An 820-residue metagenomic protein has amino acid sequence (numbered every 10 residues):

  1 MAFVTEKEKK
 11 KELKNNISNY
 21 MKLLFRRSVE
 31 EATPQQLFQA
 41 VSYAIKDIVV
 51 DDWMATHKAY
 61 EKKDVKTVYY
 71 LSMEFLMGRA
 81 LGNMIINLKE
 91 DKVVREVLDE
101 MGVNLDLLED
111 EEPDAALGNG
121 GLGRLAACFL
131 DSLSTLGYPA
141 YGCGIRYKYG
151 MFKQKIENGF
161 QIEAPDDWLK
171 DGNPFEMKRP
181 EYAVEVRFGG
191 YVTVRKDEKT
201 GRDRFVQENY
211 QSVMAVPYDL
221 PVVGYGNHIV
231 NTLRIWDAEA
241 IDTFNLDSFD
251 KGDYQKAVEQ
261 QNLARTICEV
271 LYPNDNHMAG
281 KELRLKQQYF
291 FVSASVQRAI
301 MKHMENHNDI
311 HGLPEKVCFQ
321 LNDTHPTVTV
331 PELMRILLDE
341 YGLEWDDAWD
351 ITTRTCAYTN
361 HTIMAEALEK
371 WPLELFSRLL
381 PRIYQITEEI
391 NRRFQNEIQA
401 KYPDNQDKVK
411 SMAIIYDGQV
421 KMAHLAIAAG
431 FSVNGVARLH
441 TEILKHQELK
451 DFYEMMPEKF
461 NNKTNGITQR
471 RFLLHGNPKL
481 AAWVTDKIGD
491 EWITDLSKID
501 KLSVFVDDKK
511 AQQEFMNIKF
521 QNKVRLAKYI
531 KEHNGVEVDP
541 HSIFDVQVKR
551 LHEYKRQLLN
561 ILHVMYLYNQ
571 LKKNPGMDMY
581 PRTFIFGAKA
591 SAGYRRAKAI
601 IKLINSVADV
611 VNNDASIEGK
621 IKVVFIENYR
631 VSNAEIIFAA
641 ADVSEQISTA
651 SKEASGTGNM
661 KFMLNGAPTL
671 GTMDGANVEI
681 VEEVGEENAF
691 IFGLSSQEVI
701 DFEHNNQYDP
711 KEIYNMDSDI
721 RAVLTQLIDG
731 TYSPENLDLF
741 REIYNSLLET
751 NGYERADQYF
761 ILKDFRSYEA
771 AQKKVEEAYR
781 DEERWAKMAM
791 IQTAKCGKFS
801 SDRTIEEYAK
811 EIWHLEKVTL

Functional and structural regions predicted by a protein language model:
M1-L820: A conserved ligand/cofactor-binding region detector
